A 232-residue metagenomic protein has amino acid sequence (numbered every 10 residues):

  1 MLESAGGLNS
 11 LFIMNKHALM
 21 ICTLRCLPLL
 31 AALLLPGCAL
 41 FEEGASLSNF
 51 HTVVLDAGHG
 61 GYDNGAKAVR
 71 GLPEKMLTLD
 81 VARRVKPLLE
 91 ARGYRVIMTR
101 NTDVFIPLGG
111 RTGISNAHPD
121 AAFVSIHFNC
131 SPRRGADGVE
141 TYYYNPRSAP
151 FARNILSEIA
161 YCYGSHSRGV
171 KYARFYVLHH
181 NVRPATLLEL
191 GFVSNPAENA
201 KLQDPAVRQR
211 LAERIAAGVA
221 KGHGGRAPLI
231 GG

Functional and structural regions predicted by a protein language model:
L2-G232: Catalytic-site microenvironment of enzymes that process N-acetyl-hexosamine-containing cell-wall polysaccharides
